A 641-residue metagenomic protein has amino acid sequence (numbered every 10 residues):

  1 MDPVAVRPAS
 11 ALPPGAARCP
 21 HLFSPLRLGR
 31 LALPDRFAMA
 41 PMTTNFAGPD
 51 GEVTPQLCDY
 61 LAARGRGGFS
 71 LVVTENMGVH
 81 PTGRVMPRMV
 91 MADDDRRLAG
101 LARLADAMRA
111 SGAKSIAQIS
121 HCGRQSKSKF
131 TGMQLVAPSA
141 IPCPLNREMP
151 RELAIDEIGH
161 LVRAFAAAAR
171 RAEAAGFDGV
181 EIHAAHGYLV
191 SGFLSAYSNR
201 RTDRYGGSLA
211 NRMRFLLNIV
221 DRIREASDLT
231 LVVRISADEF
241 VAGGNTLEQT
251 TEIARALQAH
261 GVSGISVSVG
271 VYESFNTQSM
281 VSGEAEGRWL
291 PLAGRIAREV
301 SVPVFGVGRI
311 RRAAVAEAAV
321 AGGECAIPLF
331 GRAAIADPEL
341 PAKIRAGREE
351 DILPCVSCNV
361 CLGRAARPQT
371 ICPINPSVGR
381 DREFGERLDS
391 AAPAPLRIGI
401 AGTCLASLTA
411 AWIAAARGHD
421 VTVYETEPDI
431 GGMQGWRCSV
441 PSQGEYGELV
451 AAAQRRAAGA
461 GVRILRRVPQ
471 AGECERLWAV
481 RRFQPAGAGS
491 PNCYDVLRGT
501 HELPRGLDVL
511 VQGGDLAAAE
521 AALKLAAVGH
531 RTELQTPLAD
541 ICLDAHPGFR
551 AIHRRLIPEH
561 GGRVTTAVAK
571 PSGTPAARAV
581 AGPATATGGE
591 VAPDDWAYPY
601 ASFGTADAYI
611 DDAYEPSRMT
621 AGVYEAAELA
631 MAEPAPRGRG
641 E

Functional and structural regions predicted by a protein language model:
M1-G399, L405, A410-D420, D429: Flavin-dependent oxidoreductase catalytic cores
M39, I265, L477-W478, A584: Hydrophobic beta-strand scaffold positions of dinucleotide-using enzymes
V300, G323-E324, A460, V528 (+2 more regions): Short, structured coil segments at secondary-structure junctions
G308, P428, L465-V468, V564-A569 (+1 more regions): Short loop/edge segments at beta-strand edges and connector loops that shape dinucleotide/nucleotide cofactor-binding
P354, A365-T403, V450-A460, R476-P504 (+2 more regions): Extracellular/periplasmic ectodomains of large secreted or surface enzymes and adhesion receptors
V356-S377, H560, P616-E641: Flexible, Lys/Arg-rich cytosolic regulatory linkers and terminal tails that connect or flank
A392-T422, L465-G472, R482-D544, G573-A581 (+1 more regions): Rossmann-like dinucleotide/flavin-binding elements
D420-A460, L516-A517, A522-A567, Y614-P616 (+2 more regions): Rossmann-like dinucleotide-binding cores of NAD(P)H-dependent redox enzymes
